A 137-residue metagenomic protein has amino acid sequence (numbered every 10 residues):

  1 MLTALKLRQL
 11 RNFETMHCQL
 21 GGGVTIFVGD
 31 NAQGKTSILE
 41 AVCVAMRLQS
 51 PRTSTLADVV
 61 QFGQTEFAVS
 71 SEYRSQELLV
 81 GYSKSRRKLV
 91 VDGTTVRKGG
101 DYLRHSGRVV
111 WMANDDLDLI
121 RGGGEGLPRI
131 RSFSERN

Functional and structural regions predicted by a protein language model:
M1-C43: Pre-Walker A-like glycine/lysine-rich segment at the N-terminus of P-loop NTPase domains
G34, G126-L127: Short phosphate-engaging motifs
C43-G126, S132-E135: Nucleotide-state sensing region of NTPase/ATPase domains
